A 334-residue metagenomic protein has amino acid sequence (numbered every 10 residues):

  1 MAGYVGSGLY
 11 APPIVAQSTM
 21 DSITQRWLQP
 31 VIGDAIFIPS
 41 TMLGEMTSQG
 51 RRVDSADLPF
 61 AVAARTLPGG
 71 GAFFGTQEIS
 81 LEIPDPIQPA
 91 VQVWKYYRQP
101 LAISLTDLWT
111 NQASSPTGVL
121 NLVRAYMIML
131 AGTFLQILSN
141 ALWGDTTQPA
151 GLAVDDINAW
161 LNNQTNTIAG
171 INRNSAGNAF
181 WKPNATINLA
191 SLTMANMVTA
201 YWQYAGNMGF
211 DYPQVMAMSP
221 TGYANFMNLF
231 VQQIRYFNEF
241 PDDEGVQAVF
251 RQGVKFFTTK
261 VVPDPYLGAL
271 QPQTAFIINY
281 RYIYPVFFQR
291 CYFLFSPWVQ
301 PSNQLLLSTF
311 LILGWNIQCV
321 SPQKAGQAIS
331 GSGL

Functional and structural regions predicted by a protein language model:
A2-L334: Flexible, glycine/threonine- and acidic-rich loop/arm segments that mediate assembly and lattice contacts in viral
